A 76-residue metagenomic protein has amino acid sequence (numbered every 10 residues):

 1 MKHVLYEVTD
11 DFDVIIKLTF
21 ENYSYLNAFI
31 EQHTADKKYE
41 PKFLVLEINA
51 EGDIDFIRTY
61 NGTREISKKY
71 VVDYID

Functional and structural regions predicted by a protein language model:
M1-V14: Short aromatic-glycine-(Arg/Gly/Cys) micro-motifs in beta-strand/loop hairpins
F12-S24: A short, exposed loop/beta-hairpin motif centered on an aromatic-Gly-Thr core
I15, Q32-D76: Short, mixed-charge low-complexity intrinsically disordered segments
L26-F29: Short amphipathic alpha-helices within nucleic acid-binding modules
